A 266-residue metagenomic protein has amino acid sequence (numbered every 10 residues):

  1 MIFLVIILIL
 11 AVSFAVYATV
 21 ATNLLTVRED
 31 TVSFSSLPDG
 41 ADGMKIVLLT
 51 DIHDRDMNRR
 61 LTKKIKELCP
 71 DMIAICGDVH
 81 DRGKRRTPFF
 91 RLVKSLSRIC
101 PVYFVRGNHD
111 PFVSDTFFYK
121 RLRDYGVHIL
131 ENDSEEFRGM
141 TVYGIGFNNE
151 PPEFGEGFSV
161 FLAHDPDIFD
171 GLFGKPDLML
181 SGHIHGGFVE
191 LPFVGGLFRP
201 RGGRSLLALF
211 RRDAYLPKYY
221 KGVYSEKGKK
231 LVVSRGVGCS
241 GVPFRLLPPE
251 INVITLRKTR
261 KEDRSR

Functional and structural regions predicted by a protein language model:
M1-G40: N-terminal membrane-anchoring alpha-helices
M1-L4, R257-R266: Short, Lys/Arg-enriched, disordered terminal segments
T19-V20, R212, G241-R245: Short proline/glycine-enriched turn/loop segments at secondary-structure junctions
D30, S36-L37, D54-D56, N108-V189 (+3 more regions): Conserved catalytic scaffold of divalent metal-dependent phosphoesterases
M44-H128: Membrane-embedded segments
I46-L49, I75-D78, F137, E153-G155 (+1 more regions): Short, basic, glycine/proline-bearing loop/turn elements
P88, F161, R212-L216: Soluble or luminal CAZymes and related metallo-dependent hydrolases
G196, R204-A214: Flexible loop/turn connectors
